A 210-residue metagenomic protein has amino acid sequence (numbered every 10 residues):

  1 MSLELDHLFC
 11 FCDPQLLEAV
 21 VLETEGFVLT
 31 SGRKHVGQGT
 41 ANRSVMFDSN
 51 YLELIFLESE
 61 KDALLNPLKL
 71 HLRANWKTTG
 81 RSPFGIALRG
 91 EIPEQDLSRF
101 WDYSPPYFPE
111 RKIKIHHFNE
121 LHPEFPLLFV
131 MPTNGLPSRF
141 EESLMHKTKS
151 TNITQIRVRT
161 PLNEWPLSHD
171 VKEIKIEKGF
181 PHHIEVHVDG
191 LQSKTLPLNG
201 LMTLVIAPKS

Functional and structural regions predicted by a protein language model:
S2-L5, C10-T30, F47-S210: Glyoxalase I/VOC metalloenzyme domain signal
G32-H35: Short, solvent-exposed loop/turn elements at beta->coil junctions and helix N-caps that rim active or binding pockets
G37-A41, F180: Short acidic/glycine-enriched loop/turn segments that link adjacent beta-strands
